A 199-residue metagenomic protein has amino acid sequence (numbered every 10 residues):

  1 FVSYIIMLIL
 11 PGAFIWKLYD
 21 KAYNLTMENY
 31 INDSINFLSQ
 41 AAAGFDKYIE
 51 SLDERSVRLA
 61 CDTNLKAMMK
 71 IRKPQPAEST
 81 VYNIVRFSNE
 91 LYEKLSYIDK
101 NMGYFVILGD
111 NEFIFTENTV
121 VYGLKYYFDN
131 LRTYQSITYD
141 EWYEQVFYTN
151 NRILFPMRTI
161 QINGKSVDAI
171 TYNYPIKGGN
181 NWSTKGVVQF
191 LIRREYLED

Functional and structural regions predicted by a protein language model:
F1-K73: Juxtamembrane extracytoplasmic/periplasmic/luminal helical "stalk" adjacent to the first N-terminal
I35, E50-R86, I107-E112, T119-F128: Extracellular/periplasmic ligand-binding regions of membrane signal-transduction receptors
I35, S39, I84-Y92, E198: Short amphipathic alpha-helical segments
F37, S79-F87, Y134, T138 (+1 more regions): Soluble or luminal CAZymes and related metallo-dependent hydrolases
D46, A60, Y92-D99, F147: Short regulatory alpha-helical segment in sensory/regulatory domains of signaling proteins that mediates
S96-Y97, D110-R193, L197: Extracytoplasmic/periplasmic ligand-binding sensor regions of membrane-associated signaling proteins
I98, Y104-F105: Amphipathic heptad-repeat coiled-coil/leucine-zipper-like oligomerization helices
